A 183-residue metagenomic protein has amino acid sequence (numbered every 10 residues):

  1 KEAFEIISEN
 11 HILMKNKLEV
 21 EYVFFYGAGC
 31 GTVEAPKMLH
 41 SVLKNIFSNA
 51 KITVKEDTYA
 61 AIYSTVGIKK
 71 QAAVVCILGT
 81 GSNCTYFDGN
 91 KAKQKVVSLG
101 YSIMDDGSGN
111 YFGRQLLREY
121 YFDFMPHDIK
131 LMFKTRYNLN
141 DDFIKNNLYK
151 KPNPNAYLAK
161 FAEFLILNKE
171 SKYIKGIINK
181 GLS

Functional and structural regions predicted by a protein language model:
K1, K134-S183: Adenine-nucleotide phosphate-binding core of ATP-dependent small-molecule kinases
K1-E5, E19, A92-Q94, S98-L99 (+1 more regions): Short glycine-rich, Thr/Ser-proximal phosphate-binding strand/loop in the N-terminal lobe of ATP-dependent enzymes
I12-I46, K51-T53, T65-G67, N147 (+1 more regions): Short beta-strand-loop/turn "lid" adjacent to the catalytic site in phosphate-handling enzymes
V20-F24, A72-I77: Short glycine-aspartate micro-motif
Y26-C30, L78-T80, L182: Glycine-rich beta-strand-to-loop/alpha-helix junction loops that act as flexible
K51-V75: Conserved phosphate-binding catalytic cores of ATP/NTP-utilizing and phosphoryl-transfer enzymes
Y63, C76, S82-F87: Short beta-strand scaffold segments in enzyme catalytic cores
K91-N138: Glycine-rich phosphate-binding loop plus the immediately following alpha-helix
